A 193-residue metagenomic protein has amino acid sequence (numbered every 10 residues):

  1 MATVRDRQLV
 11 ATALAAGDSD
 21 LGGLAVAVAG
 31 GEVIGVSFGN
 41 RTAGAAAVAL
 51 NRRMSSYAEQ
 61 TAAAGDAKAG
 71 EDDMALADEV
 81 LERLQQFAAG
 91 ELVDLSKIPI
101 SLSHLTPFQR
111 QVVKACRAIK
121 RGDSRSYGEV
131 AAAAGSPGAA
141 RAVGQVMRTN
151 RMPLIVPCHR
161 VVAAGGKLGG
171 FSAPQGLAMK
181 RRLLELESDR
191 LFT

Functional and structural regions predicted by a protein language model:
M1-P137, L186-T193: Basic nucleic-acid-binding alpha-helical/helix-turn surface characteristic of O6-alkylguanine DNA
L24, S124, P137, V146 (+2 more regions): Gly/Ser/Thr-rich beta-alpha loop segments that engage phosphate groups in nucleotides
V112, A163-A164: N-terminal alpha-helical segment
G138-M152: Regulatory, non-catalytic segments
I155-V161: Short Lys/Arg-enriched helix C-cap and helix-to-coil transition segments that create basic nucleic-acid-contact patches
A164-T193: …primarily DNA-binding HTH/wHTH and HhH modules…
